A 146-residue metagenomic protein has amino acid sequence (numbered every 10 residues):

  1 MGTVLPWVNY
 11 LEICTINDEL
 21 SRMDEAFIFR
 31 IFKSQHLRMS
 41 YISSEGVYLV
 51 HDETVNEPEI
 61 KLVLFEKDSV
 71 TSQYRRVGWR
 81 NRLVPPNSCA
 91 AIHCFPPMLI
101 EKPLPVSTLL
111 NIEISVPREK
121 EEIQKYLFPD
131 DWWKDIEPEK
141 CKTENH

Functional and structural regions predicted by a protein language model:
M1-L11, I16-S21: Active-site nucleotide-donor binding segment shared across nucleotidyl transfer reactions
M1-W7, S107, F128-W132: Tryptophan-centric aromatic hotspots in well-structured domains and transmembrane helices
I28-F128, E137-H146: Conserved catalytic core of two-metal-ion nucleotidyltransferases
